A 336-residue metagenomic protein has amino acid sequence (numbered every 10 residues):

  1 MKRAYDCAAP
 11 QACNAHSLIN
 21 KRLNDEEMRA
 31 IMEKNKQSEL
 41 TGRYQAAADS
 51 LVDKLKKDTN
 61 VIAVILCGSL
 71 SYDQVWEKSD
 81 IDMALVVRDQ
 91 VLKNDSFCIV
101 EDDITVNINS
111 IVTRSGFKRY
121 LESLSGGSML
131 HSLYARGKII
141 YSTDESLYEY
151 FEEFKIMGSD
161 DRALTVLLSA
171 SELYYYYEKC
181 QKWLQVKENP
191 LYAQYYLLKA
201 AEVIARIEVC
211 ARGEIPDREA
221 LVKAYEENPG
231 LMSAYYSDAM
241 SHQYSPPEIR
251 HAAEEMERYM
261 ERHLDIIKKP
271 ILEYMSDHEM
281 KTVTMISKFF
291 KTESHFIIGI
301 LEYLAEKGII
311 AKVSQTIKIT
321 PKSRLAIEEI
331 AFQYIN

Functional and structural regions predicted by a protein language model:
K2-A4, P10-A12, T316: Intrinsically disordered, low-complexity segments enriched in serine/proline and basic residues
D6-A8, A15-S17, D25-E26: Short hydrophobic alpha-helical segments enriched in small aliphatic residues
C13, R22-I62, G299, I335-N336: Helical scaffold of the NTase/Pol beta-like nucleotidyltransferase catalytic core
R29-L40, A46, E101-E188: Conserved NTP/Mg2+-binding pocket subregion across the NTase superfamily
I65-R114: Catalytic metal-binding acidic patch
D161-N336: Conserved nucleotidyltransferase catalytic core and NTase-mimicking acidic/glycine-rich helix/loop elements in nucleic
